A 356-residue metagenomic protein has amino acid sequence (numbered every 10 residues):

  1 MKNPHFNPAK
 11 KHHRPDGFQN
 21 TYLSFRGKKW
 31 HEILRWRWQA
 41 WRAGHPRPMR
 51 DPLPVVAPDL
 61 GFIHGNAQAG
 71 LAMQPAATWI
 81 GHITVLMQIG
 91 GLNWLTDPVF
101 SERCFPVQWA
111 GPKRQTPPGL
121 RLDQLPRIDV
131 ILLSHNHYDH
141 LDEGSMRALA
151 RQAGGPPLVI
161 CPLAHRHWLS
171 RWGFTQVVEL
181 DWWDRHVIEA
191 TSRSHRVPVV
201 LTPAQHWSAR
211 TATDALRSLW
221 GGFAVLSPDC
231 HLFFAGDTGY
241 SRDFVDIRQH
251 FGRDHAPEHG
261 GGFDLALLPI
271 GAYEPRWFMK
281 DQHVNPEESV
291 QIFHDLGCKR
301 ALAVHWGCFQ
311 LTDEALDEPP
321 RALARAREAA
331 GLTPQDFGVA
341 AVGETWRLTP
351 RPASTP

Functional and structural regions predicted by a protein language model:
M1-R114, P118-Q124, S227-F234, L265-I270: Metallo-beta-lactamase
K2-T21, F25, L122-L125, V130 (+5 more regions): Cap/insert and terminal regions of metallo-dependent hydrolase folds
P46-A72, P162-C230, A322-P352: Metallo-beta-lactamase
T84-G90, I188-F263, K280-E288: Catalytic core of the metallo-beta-lactamase
D97, H135, D237: Conserved G/P- and acidic residue-centered "switch" motifs that form tight phosphate/ATP-binding loops in soluble
F100-P117, W207-D214, E274-H283: Acidic/histidine-rich helix-loop elements that form or flank divalent-metal/phosphate-binding sites at the catalytic
F100-Q108, G119-V187, T202-P203: Active-site HxH/HxHxD metal-binding segment of metal-dependent hydrolases
F105-P106, D142-G144, L169-R171, T211 (+4 more regions): Short glycine-/acidic-enriched loop or helix-start segments at secondary-structure transitions that form or flank
